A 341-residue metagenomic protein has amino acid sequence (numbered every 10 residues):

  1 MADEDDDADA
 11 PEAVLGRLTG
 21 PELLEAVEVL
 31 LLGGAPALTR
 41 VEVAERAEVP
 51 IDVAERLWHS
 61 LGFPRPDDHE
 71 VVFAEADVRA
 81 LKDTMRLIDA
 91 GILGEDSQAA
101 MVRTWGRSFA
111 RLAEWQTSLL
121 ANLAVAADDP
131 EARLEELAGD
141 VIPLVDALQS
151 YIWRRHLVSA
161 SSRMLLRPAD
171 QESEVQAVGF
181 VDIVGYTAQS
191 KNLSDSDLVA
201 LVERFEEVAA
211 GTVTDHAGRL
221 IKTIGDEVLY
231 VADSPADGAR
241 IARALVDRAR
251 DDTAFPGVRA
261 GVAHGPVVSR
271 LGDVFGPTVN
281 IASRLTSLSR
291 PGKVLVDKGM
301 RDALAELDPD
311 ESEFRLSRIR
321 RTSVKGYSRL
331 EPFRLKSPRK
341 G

Functional and structural regions predicted by a protein language model:
M1-E45, P50-R167: Arg/Lys-rich, alpha-helical DNA-contact motif
H59, K191, T214, S287-L288 (+1 more regions): Solvent-exposed polar/charged
R167-A244: Catalytic NTP-binding/metal-coordinating core of nucleotidyl cyclase/transferase enzymes
Y186, G238, V267, M300-L304: A generic structural signal for short hydrophobic patches within well-formed alpha-helices
E203-A217, L229-A260, H264-P266, P277 (+2 more regions): Alpha-helical scaffold within the catalytic cores of cyclic-nucleotide enzymes
A236, R240, D273, E311-R315: Metal-dependent catalytic cores of enzymes that make or break cyclic nucleotides and related phosphoester linkages
G292-G341: Cytosolic regulatory/linker segments at or just downstream of nucleotide-handling modules in signal-transduction
